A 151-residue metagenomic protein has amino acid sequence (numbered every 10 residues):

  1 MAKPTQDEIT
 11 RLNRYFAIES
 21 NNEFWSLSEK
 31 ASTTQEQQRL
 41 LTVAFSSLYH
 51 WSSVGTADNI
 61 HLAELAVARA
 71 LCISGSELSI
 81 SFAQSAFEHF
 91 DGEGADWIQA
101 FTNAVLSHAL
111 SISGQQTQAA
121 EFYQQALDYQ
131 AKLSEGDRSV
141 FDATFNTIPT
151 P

Functional and structural regions predicted by a protein language model:
K3-Q6, W25, A44-H50, Q84-G92 (+1 more regions): Amphipathic alpha-helical segments of tetratricopeptide repeats
T10, T33-T34, S53-T56, D91-A95 (+1 more regions): Short coil/turn linkers that connect adjacent helices within long alpha-helical scaffolds, especially alpha-solenoid
N13, S20, F24-L27, V43-A44 (+2 more regions): TPR repeat positional signature
Y15, E19, T42, Y49 (+4 more regions): Primarily a tetratricopeptide repeat
I18-E19, I60-L62, F101, V140: Residue register of alpha-helical TPR repeats
S26, K30, H50, R69-A70 (+2 more regions): Residue-level signature for tetratricopeptide repeat
K30, T34, V54, I73-S74 (+1 more regions): Structural motif corresponding to the intra-repeat A-B loop/turn of tetratricopeptide repeats
T34-S46, G75-Q84: Helix-turn-helix repeat elements of alpha-solenoid scaffolds
